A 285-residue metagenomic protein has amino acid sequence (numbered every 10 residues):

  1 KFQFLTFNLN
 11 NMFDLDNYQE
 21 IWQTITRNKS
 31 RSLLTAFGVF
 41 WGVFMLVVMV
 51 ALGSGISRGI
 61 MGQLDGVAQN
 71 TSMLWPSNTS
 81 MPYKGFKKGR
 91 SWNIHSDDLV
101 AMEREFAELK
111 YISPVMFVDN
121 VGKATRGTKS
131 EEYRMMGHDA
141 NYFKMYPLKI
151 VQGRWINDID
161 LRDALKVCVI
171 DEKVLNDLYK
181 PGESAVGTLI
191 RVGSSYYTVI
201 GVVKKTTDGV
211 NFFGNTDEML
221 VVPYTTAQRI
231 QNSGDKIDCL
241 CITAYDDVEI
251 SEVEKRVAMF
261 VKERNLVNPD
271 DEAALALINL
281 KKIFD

Functional and structural regions predicted by a protein language model:
K1-L9: Short, basic, low-complexity termini and linkers enriched in Ser/Thr/Gly/Pro that act as targeting/leader peptides
N8-V43: N-terminal Sec/SRP start-transfer signal
K29-I56, K282-D285: Hydrophobic alpha-helical transmembrane segments of multi-pass inner-membrane transport and secretion
S54-R134, H138-K144, D177, Q228-R229 (+2 more regions): Hydrophobic, regular-secondary-structure patches
I60, C241, N268-D285: Peri-transmembrane interface segments
A107, Y133, Y197-G201, L275: Small-residue-enriched segments and motifs
A107-Y111, S184, K236, K282: Glycine-centered tight turns that cap/initiate beta-strands
M136, N141-I156, L165-N268: Mid-to-C-terminal secondary-structure elements that act as membrane-proximal/extracytoplasmic interface segments
